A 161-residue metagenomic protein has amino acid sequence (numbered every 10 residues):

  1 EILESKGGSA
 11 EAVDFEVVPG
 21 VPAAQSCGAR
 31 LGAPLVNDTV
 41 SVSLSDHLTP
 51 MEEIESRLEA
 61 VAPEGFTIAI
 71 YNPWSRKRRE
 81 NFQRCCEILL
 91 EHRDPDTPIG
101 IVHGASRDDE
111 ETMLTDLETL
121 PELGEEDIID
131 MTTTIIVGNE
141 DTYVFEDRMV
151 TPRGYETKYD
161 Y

Functional and structural regions predicted by a protein language model:
E1-E64: Class I SAM-dependent methyltransferase SAM-binding "motif I" and its flanking Rossmann-like core
P63-Y161: A contiguous loop/helix-start segment that scaffolds small-molecule binding in enzyme catalytic cores
